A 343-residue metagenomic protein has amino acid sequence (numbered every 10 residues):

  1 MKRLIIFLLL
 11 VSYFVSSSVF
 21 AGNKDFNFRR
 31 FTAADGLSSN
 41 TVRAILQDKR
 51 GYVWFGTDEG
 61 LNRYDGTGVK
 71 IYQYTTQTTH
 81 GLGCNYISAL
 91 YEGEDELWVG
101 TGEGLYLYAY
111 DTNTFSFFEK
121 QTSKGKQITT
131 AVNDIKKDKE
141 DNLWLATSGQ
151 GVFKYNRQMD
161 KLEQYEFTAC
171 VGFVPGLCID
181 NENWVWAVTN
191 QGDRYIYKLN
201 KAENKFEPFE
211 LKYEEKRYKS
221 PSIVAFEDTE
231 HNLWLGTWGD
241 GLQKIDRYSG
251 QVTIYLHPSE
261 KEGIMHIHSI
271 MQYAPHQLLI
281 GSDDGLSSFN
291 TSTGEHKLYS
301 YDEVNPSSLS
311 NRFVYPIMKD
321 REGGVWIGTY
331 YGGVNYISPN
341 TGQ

Functional and structural regions predicted by a protein language model:
M1-Q343: Carboxylate-rich, polar loop motifs that coordinate divalent cations or form catalytic acidic clusters
